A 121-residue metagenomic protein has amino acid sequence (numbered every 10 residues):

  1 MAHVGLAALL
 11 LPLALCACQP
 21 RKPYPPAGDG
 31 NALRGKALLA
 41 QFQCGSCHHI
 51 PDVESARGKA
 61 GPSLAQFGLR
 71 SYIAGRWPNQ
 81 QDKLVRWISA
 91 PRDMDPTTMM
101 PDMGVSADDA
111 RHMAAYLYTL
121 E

Functional and structural regions predicted by a protein language model:
M1-A8: Bacterial N-terminal signal peptides that target proteins for export
A14-A17: C-terminal motif of bacterial Sec signal peptides marking the signal peptidase cleavage site
Q19-A40: Electrostatic cytochrome c docking/interface patches
R21, I50-P51: Cys/His-rich metal-chelating microdomains
A37, S55-E121: Extracytoplasmic electron-transfer domains, predominantly the class I c-type cytochrome c fold
C44-C47: Short cysteine clusters
